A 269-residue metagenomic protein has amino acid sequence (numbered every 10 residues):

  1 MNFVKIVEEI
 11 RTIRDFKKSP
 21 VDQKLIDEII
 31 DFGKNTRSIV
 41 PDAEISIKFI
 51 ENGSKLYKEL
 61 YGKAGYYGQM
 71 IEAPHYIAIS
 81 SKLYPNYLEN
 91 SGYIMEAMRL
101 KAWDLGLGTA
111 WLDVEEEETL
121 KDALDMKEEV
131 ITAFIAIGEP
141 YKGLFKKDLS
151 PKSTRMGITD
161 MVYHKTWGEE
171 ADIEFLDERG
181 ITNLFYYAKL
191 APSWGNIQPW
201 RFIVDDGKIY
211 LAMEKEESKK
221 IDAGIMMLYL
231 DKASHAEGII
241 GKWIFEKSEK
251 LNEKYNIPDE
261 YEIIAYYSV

Functional and structural regions predicted by a protein language model:
M1-V269: Acidic, surface-exposed loops and disordered segments
